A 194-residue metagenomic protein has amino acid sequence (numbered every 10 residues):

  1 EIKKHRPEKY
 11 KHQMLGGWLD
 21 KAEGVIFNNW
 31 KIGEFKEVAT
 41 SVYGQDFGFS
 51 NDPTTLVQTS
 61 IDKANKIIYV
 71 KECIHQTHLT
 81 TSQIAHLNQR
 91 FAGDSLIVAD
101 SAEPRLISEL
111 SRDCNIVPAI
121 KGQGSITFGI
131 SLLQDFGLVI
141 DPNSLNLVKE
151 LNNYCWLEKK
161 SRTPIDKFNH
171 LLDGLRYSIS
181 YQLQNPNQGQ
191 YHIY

Functional and structural regions predicted by a protein language model:
E1, V25-I26, T54-V57, K71: A short secondary-structure junction signal
E1-Q45: ATPase catalytic-site recognition across NTP-hydrolyzing enzymes
Y10-H12, G16-G24, G174-I193: Charged phosphate-binding loop/patch that engages nucleotide di/tri-phosphates or the phosphate backbone of nucleic
M14-L15, D46, L56, I97 (+2 more regions): A residue-level signal for conserved active-site and pocket-lining positions in enzyme catalytic cores
L19, F49-S50, P104-R105: Short, solvent-exposed loop/turn segments at secondary-structure junctions
E37-S60: Gly/Thr-rich phosphate-binding beta-strand-loop-beta motif of the actin/hexokinase/Hsp70
D52, H170-G174: Catalytic-loop motifs flanking and including active-site residues across diverse enzymes
V57, N65-P164, N169, N185 (+1 more regions): Mg2+-dependent endonuclease catalytic cores in nucleic-acid-processing enzymes, primarily RNase H-like
